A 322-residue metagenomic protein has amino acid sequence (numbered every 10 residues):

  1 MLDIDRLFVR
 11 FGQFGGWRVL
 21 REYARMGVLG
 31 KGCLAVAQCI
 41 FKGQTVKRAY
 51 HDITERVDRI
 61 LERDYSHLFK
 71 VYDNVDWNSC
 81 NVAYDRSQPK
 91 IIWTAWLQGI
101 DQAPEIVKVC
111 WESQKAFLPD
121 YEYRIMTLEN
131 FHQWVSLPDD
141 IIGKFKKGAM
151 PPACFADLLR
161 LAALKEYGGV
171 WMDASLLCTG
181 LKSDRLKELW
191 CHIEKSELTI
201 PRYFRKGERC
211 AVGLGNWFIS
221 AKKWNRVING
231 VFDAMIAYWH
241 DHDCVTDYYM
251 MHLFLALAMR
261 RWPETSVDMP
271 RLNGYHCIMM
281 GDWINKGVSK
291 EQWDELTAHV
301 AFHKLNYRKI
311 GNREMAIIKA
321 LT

Functional and structural regions predicted by a protein language model:
M1-A156, A174-T322: Glycosyltransferase-associated regions of secretory-pathway enzymes, highlighting luminal stem/catalytic domains
D157-Y167: Small-residue hinge/turn detector
Y167, M172-A174: Active-site acidic Asp-centered loop
